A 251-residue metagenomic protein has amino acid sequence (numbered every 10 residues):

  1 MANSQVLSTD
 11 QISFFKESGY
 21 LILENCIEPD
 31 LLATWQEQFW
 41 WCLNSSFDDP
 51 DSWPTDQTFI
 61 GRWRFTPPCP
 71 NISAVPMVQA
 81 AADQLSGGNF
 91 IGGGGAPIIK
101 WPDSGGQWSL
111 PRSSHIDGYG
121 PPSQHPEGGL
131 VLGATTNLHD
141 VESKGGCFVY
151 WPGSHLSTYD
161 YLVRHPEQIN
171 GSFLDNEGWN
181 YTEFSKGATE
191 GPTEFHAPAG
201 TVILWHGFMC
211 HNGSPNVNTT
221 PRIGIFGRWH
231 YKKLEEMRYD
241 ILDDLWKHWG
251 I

Functional and structural regions predicted by a protein language model:
A2-E17, E24-Q124, H248-G250: Non-heme Fe(II)-dependent double-stranded beta-helix
L32-A33, W101, S143-K144, Y159 (+2 more regions): Short catalytic/ligand-binding loop motif for oxyanion handling, primarily in non-cytosolic enzymes, centered on
S45-P50, V163-R164, A199-L204, F208-I251: Non-heme Fe(II)/2-oxoglutarate
F65-N71, P121-P122, T182-T193, N212-S214: Active-site rim elements
K100-P102, W151-T158, R228-L234: Short edge-strand/loop segments of extracellular domains
I116-G118, T136-D140, P152: Short, structured patches in soluble enzyme cores that scaffold and shape functional sites
S123-S143, H196-A199, L204, R228-Y231: Short, conserved beta-strand element in jelly-roll/cupin
V141-C210: Double-stranded beta-helix
